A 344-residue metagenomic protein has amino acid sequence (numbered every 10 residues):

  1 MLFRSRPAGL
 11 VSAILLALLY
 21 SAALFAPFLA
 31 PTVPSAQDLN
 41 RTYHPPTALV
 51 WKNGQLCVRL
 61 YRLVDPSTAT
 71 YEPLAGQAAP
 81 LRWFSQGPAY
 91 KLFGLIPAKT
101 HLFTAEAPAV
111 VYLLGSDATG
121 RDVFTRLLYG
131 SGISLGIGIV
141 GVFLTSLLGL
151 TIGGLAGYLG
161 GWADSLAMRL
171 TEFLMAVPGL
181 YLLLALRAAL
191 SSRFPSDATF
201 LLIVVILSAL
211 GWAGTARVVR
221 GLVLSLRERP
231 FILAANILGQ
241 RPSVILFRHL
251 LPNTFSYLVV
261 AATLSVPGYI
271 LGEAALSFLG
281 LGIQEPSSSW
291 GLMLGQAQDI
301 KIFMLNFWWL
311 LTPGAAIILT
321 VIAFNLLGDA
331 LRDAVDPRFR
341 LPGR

Functional and structural regions predicted by a protein language model:
M1-S146, L150, L155, L246 (+5 more regions): Gly/Trp-centered helix-boundary motif
S116-R344: Alpha-helical transmembrane segments of integral membrane proteins, especially multi-pass inner/plasma-membrane
